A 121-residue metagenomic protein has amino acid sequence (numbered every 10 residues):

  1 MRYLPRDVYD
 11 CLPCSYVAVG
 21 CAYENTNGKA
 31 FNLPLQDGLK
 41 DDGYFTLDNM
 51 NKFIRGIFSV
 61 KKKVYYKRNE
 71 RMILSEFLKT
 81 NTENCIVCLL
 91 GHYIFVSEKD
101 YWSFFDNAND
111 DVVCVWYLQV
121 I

Functional and structural regions predicted by a protein language model:
M1-Y44: Active-site nucleophile-adjacent alpha helix/oxyanion-hole segment immediately C-terminal to the catalytic cysteine
L33-Y93, S97-C114: Conserved active-site-adjacent core of cysteine acyl-enzyme catalytic domains
C114-I121: A recognition module on extended beta-rich or small alphabeta surfaces enriched in W/G with H and D/E
